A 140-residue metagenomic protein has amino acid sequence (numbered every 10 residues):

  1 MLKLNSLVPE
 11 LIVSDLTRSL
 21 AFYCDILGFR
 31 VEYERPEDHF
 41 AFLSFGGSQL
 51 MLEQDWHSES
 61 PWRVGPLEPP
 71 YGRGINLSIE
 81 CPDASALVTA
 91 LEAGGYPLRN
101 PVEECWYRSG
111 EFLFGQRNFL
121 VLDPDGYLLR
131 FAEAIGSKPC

Functional and structural regions predicted by a protein language model:
M1-L20, I75-L77, A132-C140: N-terminal beta-strand motif that seeds the catalytic metal site of vicinal oxygen chelate
N5, H39, G46-S48, R73-I75 (+1 more regions): Residues that flank catalytic or metal-binding motifs in active/ligand-binding sites
E10-M51, D55-H57: Core segments of cupin and vicinal oxygen chelate
S14-T17, E59, P70-P124: Vicinal oxygen chelate
Y33, F112-G115, L120, F131-K138: Short beta->alpha transition motifs characteristic of CBS
Y33, S44, E53, R99 (+3 more regions): Residue-level detector of conserved, well-ordered beta-strand and adjacent loop positions that form binding/recognition
S58, W106, A134-K138: A short acidic/small-residue loop/turn micro-motif
